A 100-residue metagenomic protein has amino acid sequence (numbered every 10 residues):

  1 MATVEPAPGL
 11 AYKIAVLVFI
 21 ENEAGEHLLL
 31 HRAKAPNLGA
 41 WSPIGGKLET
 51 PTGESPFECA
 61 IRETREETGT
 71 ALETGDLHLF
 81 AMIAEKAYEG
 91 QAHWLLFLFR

Functional and structural regions predicted by a protein language model:
A2-L28: Conserved N-terminal beta-strand and adjoining loop/helix that marks the start of the Nudix/MutT-like hydrolase domain
L10-Y12, A40, E89-L95: A generic structural micro-feature
I14, G39, E73-G75: Residue-level signal for beta-strand positions within conserved beta-sheet cores that form or flank
V16, E58, R62, E66 (+2 more regions): N-terminal, well-ordered alpha-helical segments
F19, L29, L96-R100: Conserved hydrophobic/aromatic beta-strand scaffold that supports enzyme active sites
E26-E66: Conserved Nudix-box catalytic region and its N-terminal flanking loop in Nudix hydrolases and closely related
G69-R100: Active-site segment of metal-dependent pyrophosphate-handling enzymes, primarily the Nudix hydrolase catalytic core
